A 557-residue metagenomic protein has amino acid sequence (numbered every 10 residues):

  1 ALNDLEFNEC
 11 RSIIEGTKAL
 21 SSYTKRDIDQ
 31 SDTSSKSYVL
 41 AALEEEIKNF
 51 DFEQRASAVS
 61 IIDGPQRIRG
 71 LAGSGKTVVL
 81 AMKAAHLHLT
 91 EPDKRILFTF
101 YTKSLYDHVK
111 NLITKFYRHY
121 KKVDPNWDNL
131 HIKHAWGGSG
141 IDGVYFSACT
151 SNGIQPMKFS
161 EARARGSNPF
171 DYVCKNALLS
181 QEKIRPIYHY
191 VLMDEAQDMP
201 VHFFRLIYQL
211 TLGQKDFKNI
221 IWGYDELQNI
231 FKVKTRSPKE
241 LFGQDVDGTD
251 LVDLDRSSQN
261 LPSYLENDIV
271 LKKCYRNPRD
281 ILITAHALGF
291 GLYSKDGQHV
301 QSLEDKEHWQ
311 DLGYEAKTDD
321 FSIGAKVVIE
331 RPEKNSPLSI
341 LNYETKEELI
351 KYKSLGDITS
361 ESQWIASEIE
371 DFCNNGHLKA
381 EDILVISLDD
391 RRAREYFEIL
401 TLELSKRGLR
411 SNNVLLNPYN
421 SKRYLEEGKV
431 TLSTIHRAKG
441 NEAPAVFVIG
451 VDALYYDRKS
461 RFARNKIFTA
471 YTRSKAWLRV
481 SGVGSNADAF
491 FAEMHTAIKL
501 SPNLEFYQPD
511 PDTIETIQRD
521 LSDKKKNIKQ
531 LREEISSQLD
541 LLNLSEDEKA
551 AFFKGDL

Functional and structural regions predicted by a protein language model:
A1-T33: N-terminal accessory nucleic-acid engagement/regulatory domains that precede and modulate ATP-driven motor cores
D27-I47, R69: Conserved adenine-nucleotide phosphate-binding loops and their immediately adjacent elements
E46, R69-R95, Y101-W127, W136-S139 (+3 more regions): Conserved helicase motor core of SF1/SF2 NTP-dependent helicases
E46-S60, A85: Pre-Walker A adenine-sensing motif
P65: Walker A (P-loop) ATP-phosphate-binding motif of ABC ATPase nucleotide-binding domains
I141-H189, E195, M199-L210, V430-R437: Conserved RecA-like ASCE ATPase "motif II neighborhood" in helicase/translocase motors
